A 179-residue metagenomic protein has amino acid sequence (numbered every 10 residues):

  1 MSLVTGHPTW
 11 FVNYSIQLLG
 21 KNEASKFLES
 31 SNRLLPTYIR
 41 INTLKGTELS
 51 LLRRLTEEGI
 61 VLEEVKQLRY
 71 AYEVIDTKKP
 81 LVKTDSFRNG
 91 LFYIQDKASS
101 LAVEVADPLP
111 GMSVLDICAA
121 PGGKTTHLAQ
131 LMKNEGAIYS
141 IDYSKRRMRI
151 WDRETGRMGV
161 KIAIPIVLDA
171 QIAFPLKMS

Functional and structural regions predicted by a protein language model:
M1-S179: S-adenosylmethionine
